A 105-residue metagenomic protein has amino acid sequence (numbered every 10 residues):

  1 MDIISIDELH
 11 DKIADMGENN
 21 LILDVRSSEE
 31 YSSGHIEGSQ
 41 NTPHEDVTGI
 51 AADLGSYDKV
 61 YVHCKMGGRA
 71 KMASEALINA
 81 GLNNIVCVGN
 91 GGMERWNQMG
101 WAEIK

Functional and structural regions predicted by a protein language model:
M1-L21, S27-K59, G68-K105: Rhodanese-like catalytic fold shared by cysteine-dependent sulfurtransferases and DSP/PTP-type phosphatases
H63-C64: Short, surface-exposed ligand- or partner-binding patches at beta-edge/loop junctions that are enriched in aromatics
